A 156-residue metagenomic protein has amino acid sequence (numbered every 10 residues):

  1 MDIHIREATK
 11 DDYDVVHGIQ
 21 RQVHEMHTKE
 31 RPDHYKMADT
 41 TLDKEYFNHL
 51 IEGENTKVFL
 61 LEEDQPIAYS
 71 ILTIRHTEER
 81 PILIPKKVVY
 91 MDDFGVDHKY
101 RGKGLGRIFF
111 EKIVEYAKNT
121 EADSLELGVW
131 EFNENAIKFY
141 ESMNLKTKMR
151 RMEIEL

Functional and structural regions predicted by a protein language model:
H4-G18, H27: A short beta-loop-alpha structural element at the N-terminal edge of CoA-dependent acyl/N-acetyltransferase catalytic
E25-F47: Conserved GNAT-fold acetyl-CoA-binding loop/helix
E45-F59: A short helix-loop-beta-strand connector motif used in the catalytic cores of GNAT acetyltransferases and, in some
L60, Q65-I74, Y90, G95: Conserved beta-strand in the GNAT
I82-H98, G128, E153: Conserved acetyl-CoA binding element of GNAT-fold acetyltransferases
D93-V96, G102-E115, S142: Conserved acetyl-CoA-binding loop-helix of GNAT-fold acetyltransferases
A117-G128: Conserved GNAT acetyl-CoA-binding A-motif
L127-A136, E153-L156: Conserved beta-strand-loop-alpha-helix junction that forms the acyl-donor binding cleft
